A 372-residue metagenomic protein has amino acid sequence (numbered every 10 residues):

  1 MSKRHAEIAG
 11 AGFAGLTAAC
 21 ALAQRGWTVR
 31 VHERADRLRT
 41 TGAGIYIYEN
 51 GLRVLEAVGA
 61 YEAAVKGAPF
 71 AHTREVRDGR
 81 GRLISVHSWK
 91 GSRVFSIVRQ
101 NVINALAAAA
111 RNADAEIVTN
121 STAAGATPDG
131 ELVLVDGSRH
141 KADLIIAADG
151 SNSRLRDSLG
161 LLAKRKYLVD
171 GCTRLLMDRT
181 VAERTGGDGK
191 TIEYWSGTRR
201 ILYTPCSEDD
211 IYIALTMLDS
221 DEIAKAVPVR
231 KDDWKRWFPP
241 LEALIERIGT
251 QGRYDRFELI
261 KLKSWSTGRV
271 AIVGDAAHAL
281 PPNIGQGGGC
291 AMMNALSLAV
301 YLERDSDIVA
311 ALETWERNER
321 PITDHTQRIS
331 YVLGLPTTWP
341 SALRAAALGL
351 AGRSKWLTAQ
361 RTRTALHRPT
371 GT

Functional and structural regions predicted by a protein language model:
M1-R4, T73, G81, I284-G285 (+1 more regions): C-terminal helical "tail/cap" subdomain of flavin- and related membrane-associated enzymes
S2-A6, A23, Y48-L159, A163-T180 (+3 more regions): Conserved N-terminal helical subregion
I8-Q24, H32-A35, I146-A147, Q251-P336: Conserved mid-domain beta->alpha element of the FAD-binding
V29: Short beta-strand element of Class I
D36-V54: Conserved N-terminal glycine-rich FAD pyrophosphate-binding loop of Rossmann-like flavoproteins
S153, C172-R174, R199-L202, A277-H278: Histidine-centered metal-chelating micro-motifs
G189-I223: Active-site substrate-recognition segment that forms the wall of the catalytic cavity or substrate channel
I223-Y254: Flavin-binding catalytic cores
